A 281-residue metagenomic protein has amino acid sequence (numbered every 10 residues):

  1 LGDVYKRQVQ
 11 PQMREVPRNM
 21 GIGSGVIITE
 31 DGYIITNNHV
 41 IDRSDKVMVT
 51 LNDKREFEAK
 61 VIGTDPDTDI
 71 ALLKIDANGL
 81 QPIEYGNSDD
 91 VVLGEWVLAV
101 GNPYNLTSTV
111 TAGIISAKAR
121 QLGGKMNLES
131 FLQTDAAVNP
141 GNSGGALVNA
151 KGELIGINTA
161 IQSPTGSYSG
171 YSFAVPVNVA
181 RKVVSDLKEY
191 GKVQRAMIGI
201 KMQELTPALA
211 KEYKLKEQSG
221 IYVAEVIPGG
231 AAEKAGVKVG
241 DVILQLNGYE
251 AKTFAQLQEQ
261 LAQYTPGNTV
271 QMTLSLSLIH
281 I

Functional and structural regions predicted by a protein language model:
G2-G229, E233-A235, Y249, F254-T269 (+1 more regions): Serine-dependent protease modules
G240: Conserved catalytic motifs of ABC-family nucleotide-binding domains
